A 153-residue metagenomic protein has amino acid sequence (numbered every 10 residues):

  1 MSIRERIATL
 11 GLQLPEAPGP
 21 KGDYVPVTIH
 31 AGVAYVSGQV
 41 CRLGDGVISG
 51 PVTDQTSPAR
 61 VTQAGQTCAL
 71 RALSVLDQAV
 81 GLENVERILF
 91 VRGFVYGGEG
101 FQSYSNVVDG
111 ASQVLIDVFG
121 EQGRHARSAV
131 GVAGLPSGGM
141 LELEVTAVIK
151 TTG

Functional and structural regions predicted by a protein language model:
M1-G153: Short, polar/acidic, helix-capping and beta-turn segments at strand->helix junctions that line the mouths
